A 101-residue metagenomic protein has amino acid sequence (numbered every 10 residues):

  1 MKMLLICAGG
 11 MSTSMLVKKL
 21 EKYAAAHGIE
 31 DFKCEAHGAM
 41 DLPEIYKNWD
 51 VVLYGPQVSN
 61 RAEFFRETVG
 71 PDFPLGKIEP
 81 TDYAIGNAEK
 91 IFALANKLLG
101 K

Functional and structural regions predicted by a protein language model:
K2-M40: Conserved active-site segments centered on acidic
L4, A8, L53, E79: Conserved short-loop catalytic and cofactor-binding motifs
T13, V17, A62, A88-I91: A general structural signal for well-ordered alpha-helical segments in protein cores
A24, F32, E44-W49, Y54-P74 (+2 more regions): Cofactor-cradling patches in redox/metallo enzymes
L42, F65, I91-A95: Generic hydrophobic alpha-helical segments
P74-K101: Ser/Thr/Gly-rich flexible loops in soluble cytosolic domains mediating phosphotransfer, phosphorylation
